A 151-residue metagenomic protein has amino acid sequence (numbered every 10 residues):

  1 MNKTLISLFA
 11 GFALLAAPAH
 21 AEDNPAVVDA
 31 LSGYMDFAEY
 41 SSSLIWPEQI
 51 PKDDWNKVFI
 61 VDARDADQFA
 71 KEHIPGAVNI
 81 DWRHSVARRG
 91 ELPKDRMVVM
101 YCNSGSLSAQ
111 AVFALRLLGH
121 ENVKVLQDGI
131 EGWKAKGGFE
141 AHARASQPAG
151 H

Functional and structural regions predicted by a protein language model:
M1-L5: Positively charged n-region of N-terminal signal peptides that target proteins for export
I6-S7, P51: N-terminal hydrophobic alpha-helix used for membrane targeting or insertion
S7-A16: Bacterial N-terminal signal peptides
A19-E48, D53-V58, A66-M97, S106-H151: Rhodanese-like catalytic fold shared by cysteine-dependent sulfurtransferases and DSP/PTP-type phosphatases
V61: Active-site flanking residues adjacent to catalytic metal/cofactor-binding acidic residues
Y101-C102: Short, surface-exposed ligand- or partner-binding patches at beta-edge/loop junctions that are enriched in aromatics
